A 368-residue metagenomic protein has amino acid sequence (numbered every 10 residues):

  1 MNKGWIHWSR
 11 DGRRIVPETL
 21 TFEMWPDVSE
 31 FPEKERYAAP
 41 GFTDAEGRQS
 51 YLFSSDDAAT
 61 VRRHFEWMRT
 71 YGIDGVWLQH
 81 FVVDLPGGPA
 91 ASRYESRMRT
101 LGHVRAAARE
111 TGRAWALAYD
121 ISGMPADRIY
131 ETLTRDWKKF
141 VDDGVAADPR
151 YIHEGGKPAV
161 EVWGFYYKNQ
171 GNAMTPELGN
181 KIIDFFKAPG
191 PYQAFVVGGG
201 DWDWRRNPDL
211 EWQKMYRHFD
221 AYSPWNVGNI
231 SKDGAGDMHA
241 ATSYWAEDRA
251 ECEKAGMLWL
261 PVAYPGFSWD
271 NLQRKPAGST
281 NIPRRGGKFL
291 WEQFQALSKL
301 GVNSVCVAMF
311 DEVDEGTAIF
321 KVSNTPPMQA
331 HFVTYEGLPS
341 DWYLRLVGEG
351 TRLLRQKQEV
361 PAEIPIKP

Functional and structural regions predicted by a protein language model:
M1-P368: Glycan-processing catalytic domains of CAZymes
